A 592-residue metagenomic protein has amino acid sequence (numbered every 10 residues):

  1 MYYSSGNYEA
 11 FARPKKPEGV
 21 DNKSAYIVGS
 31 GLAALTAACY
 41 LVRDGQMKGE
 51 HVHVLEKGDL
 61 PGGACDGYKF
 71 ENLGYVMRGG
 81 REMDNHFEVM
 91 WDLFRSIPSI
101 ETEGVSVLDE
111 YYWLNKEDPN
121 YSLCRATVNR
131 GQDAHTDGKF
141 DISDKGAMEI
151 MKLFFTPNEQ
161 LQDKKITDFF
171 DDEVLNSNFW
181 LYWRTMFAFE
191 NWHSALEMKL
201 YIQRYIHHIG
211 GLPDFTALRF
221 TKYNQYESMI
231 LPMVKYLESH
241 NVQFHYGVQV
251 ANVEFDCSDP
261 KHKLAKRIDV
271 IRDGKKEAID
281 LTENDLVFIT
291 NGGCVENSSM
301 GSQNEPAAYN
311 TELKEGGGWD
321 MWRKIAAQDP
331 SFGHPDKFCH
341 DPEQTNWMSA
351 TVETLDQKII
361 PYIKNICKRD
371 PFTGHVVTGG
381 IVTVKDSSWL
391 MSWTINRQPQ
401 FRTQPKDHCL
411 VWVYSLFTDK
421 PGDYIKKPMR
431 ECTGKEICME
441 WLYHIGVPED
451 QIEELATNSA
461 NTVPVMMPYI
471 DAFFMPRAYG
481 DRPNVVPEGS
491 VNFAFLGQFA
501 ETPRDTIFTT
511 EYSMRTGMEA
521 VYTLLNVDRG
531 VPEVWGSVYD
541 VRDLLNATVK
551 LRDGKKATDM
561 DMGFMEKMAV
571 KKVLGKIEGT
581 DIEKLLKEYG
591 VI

Functional and structural regions predicted by a protein language model:
M1-A25, R43-H51, K69, L551-I592: Extreme N-terminal leader/targeting segments of oxidoreductases
M1-Y3, A37, L41, G45-N85 (+6 more regions): Beta1-alpha1 glycine-rich phosphate/pyrophosphate-binding loop at the start of Rossmann-like nucleotide-binding domains
R13, G19-E149: N-terminal glycine-rich phosphate/pyrophosphate-binding loop and immediately adjacent elements
S30, G79, M83, K222 (+1 more regions): Alpha-helix N-cap/helix-initiation motif
I100-H207, L218-F220: Rossmann-like flavin
Y121-S122, A126, D481-P483, F499-F508 (+1 more regions): Glycine- and aromatic-enriched mobile tails/lids
Q203-L286, N291-G292, N304-E305, T311-L313 (+1 more regions): Helical element adjacent to the flavin cofactor pocket in flavoenzyme catalytic cores
I206-T221, D280, N284-L286, N291-T516 (+1 more regions): C-terminal segments that line or cap access tunnels to active or ligand-binding sites in enzymes and enzyme-associated
